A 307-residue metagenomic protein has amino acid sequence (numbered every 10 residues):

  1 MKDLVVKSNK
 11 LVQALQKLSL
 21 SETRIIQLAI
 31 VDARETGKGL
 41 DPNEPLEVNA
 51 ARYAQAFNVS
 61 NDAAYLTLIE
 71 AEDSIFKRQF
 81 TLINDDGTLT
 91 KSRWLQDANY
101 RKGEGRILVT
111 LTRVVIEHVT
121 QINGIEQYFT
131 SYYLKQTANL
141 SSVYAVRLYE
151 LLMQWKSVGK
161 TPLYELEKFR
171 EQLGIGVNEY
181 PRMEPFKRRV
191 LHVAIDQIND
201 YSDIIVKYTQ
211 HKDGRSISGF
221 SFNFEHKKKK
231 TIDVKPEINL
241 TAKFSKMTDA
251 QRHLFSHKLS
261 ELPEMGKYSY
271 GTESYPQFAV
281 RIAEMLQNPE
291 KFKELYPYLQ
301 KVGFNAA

Functional and structural regions predicted by a protein language model:
M1-Y270, Q277-A307: Charged, alpha-helix-forming regions
